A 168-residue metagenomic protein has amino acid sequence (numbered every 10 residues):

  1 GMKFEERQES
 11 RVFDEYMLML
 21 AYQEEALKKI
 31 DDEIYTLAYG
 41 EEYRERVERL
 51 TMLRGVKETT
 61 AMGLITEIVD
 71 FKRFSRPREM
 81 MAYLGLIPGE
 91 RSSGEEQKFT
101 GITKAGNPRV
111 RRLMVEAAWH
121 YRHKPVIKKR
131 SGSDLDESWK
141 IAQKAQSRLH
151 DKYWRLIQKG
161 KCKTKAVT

Functional and structural regions predicted by a protein language model:
G1-T168: A detector of single, family-specific signature residues that are central to catalytic or substrate-handling motifs
